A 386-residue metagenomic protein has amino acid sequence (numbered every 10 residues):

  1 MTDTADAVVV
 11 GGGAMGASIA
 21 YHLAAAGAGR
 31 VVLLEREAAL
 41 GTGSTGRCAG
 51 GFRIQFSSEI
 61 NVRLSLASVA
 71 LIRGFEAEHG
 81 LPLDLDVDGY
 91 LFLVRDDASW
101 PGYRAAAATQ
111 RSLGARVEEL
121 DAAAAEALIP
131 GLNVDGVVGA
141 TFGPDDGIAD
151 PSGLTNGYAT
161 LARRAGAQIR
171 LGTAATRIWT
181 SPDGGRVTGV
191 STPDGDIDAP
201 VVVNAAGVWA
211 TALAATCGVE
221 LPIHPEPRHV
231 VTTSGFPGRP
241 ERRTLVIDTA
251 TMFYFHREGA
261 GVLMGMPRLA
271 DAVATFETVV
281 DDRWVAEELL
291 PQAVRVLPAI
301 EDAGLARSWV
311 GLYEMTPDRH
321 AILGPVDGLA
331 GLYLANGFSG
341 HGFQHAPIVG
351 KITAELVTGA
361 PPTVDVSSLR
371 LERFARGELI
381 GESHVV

Functional and structural regions predicted by a protein language model:
T2-M15, V32: Beta1/beta-strand and adjacent pyrophosphate-binding region of the FAD-binding site in flavoprotein oxidoreductases
A24-T45: Glycine-rich FAD pyrophosphate-binding loop
G41, G195-R242: Central helical "cap/lid" subdomain
A49-L128, M252-Y254, Q292-A293: Dinucleotide-binding Rossmann-like beta1-alpha1 core, especially the glycine-rich loop that anchors the ADP
R63-L66, L93-G102, T141-T160, R170 (+1 more regions): Short beta-strand to alpha-helix junction loop
T141-P200: Helical element adjacent to the flavin cofactor pocket in flavoenzyme catalytic cores
E220, G235-G331: Active-site lid/adjacent beta-loop-alpha segment flanking the redox-cofactor pocket in flavoenzymes
P291-V386: C-terminal catalytic lobe of FAD-dependent flavoproteins
